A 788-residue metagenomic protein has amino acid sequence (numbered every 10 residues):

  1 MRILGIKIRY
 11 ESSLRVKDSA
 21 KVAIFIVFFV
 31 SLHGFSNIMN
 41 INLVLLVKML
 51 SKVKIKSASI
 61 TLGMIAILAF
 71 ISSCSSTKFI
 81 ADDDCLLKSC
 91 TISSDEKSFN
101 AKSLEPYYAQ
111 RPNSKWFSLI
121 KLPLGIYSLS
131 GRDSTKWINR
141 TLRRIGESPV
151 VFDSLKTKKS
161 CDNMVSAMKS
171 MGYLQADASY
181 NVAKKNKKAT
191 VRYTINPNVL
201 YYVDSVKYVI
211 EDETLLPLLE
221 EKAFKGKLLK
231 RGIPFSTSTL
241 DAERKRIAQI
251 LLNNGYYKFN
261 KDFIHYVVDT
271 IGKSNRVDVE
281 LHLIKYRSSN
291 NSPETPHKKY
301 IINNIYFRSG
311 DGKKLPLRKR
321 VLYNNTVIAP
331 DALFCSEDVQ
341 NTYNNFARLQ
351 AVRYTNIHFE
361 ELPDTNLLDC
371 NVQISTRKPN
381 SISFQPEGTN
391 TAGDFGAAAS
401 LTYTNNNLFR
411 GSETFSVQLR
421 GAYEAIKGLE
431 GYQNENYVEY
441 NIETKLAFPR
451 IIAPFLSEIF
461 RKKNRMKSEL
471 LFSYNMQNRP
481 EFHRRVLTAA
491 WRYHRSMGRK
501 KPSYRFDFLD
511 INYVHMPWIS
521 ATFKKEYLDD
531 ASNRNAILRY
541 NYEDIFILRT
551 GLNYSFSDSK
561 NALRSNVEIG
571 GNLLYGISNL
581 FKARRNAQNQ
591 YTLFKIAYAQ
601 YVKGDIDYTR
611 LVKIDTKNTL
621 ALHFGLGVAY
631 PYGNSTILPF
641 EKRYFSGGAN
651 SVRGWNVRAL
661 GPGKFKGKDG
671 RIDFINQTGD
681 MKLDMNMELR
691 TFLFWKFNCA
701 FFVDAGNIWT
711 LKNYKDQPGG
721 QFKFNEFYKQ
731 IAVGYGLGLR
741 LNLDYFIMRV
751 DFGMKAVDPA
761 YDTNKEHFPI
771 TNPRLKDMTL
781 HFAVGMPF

Functional and structural regions predicted by a protein language model:
V16, L46-T61: Bacterial N-terminal signal peptides that target proteins for export
D18, N37-N42: Intrinsic-disorder-associated, low-complexity terminal segments enriched in Asp/Asn/His/Tyr and depleted of Lys/Arg
F25-G34: Hydrophobic alpha-helical signal peptides and transmembrane signal-/tail-anchor segments that drive secretory-pathway
L50, S75-R348, Y354-I357, F460 (+1 more regions): Interaction-mediating elements
F70-S73: C-terminal motif of bacterial Sec signal peptides marking the signal peptidase cleavage site
S94, I195-V199, I210-D212, L281-R287 (+12 more regions): Flexible glycine-/small-residue-rich
L215, C335-R564, R653-G654, L660 (+4 more regions): Gram-negative/organellar outer-membrane beta-barrel architecture
T389-A392, R505-T691, F701-A705, W709-F724: C-terminal outer-membrane beta-barrel translocator/porin domains of Gram-negative envelope proteins and their
